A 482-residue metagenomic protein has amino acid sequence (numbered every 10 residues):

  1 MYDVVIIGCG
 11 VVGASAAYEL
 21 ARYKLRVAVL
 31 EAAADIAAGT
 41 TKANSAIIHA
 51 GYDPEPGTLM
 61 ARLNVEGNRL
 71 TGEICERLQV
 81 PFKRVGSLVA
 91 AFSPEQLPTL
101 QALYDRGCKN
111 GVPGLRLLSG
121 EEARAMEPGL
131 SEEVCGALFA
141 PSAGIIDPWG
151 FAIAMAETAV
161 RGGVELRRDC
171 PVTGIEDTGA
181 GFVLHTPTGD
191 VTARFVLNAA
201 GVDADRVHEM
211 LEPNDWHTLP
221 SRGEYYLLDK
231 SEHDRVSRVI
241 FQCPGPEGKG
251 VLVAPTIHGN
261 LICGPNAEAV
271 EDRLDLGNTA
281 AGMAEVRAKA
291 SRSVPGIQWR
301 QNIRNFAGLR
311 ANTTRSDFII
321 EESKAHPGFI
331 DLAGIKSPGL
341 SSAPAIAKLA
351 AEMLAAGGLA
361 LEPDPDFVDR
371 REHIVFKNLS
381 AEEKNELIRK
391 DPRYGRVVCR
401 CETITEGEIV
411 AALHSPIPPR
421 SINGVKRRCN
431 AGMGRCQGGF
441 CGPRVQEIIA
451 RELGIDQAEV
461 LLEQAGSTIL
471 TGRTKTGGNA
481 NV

Functional and structural regions predicted by a protein language model:
M1-V12: Beta1/beta-strand and adjacent pyrophosphate-binding region of the FAD-binding site in flavoprotein oxidoreductases
S15, I175-G264, E268-T279, A288 (+2 more regions): Flavin-dependent oxidoreductases
A21-K42: Glycine-rich FAD pyrophosphate-binding loop
A46-M126, C135, G250-V251: Dinucleotide-binding Rossmann-like beta1-alpha1 core, especially the glycine-rich loop that anchors the ADP
R62-V65, A90-T99, L138-E157, L276-A281 (+2 more regions): Short beta-strand to alpha-helix junction loop
L138-F195: Helical element adjacent to the flavin cofactor pocket in flavoenzyme catalytic cores
I257-H258, L274-V397, I404-I417, I422 (+1 more regions): C-terminal catalytic lobe of FAD-dependent flavoproteins
L274, T405-S415, G439-Q457: Iron-sulfur (Fe-S) cluster-binding segments and ferredoxin-like electron-carrier domains, especially [2Fe-2S]
